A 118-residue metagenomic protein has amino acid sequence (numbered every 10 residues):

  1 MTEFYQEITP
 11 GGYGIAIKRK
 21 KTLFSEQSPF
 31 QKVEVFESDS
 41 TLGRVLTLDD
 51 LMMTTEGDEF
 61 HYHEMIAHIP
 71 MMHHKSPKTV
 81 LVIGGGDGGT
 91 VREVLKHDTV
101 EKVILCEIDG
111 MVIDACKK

Functional and structural regions predicted by a protein language model:
M1-V45: N-terminal auxiliary segments of SAM/dcSAM-dependent transferases
T2, S28, T55-K118: The AdoMet/dcAdoMet-binding core of the Class I SAM-like
L42, M53-T54: Primarily extracytoplasmic ectodomains and periplasmic/lumenal surface modules that are beta-strand-rich
